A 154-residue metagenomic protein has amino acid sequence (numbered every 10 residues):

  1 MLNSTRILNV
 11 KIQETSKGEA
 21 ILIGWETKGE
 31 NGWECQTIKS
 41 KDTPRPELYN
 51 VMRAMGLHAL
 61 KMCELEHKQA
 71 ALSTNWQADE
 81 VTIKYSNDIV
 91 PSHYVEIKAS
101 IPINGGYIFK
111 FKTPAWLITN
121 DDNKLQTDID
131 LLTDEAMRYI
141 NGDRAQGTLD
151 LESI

Functional and structural regions predicted by a protein language model:
M1-I89: OB-fold ssDNA-binding interfaces and closely related basic DNA-contact patches used across DNA replication/repair
T15, E26-E30, D88, S100-G106 (+2 more regions): Generic structural motif
I21-I23, V95-I97, L132: Short, structured motif recognition centered on aromatic/hydrophobic residues
I38-K41, G106-D122: Beta-strand/loop nucleic-acid-binding surfaces
E80, N87-F111: Long, contiguous alpha-helical segments
I118-G147: Mixed-charge, glycine-accented linear interaction segment located at domain edges/termini
G147-I154: Short acidic DE-rich linear segments
